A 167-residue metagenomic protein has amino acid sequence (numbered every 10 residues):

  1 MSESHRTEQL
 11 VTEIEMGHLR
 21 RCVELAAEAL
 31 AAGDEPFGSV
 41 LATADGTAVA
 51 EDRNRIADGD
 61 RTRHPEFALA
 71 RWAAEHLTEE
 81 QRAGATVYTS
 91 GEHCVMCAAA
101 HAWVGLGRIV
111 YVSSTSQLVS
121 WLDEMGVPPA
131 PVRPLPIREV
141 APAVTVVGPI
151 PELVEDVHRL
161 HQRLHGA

Functional and structural regions predicted by a protein language model:
M1-A29, A102-A167: Zinc-dependent deaminase
C22, G38, L69: Conserved hydrophobic/aromatic pocket- or pore-lining residues that grip, position, or stack substrates in active sites
A32-P36: Short, flexible loop/turn motifs enriched in small residues
F37-G46: Short beta-strand scaffold segments in enzyme catalytic cores
V49-I56: Short beta->alpha transition motifs characteristic of CBS
D58-A68, W72: A short, polar/charged loop-to-alpha-helix boundary motif
E79-G91: Immediate flanking context of iron-sulfur cluster ligation sites
S90-G107: Local cysteine-cluster metal-coordination motifs and their immediate loop/turn environment, predominantly Fe-S cluster
